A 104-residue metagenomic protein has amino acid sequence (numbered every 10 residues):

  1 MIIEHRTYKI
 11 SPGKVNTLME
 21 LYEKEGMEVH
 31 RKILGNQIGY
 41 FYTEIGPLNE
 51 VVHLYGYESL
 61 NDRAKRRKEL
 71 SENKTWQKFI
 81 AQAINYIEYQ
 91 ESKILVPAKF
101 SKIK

Functional and structural regions predicted by a protein language model:
I2-K9, Y42-S71, K93: Short, well-ordered beta-strand segments in beta-rich or mixed alpha/beta enzyme and ligand-binding folds
K9-I38, N61-Q82: Extended intrinsically disordered, low-complexity coil regions enriched in Ser, Thr, Gly, Ala and often Pro
V29, I33-V52, E58, Q77-K104: Glycine-rich beta-strand-turn "strand-cap" elements at beta-sheet edges
